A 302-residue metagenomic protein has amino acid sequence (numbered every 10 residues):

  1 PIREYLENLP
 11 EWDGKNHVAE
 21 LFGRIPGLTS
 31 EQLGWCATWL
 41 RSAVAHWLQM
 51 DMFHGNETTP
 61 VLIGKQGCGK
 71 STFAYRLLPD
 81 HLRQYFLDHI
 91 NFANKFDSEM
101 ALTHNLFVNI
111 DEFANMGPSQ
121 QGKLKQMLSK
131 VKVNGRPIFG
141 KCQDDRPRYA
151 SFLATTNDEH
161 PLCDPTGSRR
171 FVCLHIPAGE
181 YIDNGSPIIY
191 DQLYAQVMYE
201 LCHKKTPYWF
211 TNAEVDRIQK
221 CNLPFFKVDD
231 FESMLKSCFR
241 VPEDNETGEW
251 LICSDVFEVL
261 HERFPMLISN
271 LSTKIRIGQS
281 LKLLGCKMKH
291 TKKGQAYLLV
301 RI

Functional and structural regions predicted by a protein language model:
P1-T103: P-loop NTPase catalytic core of nucleic-acid-dependent motor ATPases
D97-T103, P137-T155: AAA+/SF3 P-loop NTPase mechanochemical coupling elements
H104-L106, R148-S151, T166-V172: Short glycine-/polar-rich loops that comprise or flank the Walker A/P-loop and associated switch/sensor motifs
L106-S129, L162-G167: Conserved AAA+/SF3 P-loop NTPase catalytic/coupling segment centered on the Walker-B
Q121-D144: Conserved catalytic/switch belt of AAA+ P-loop NTPases
L162-Y181: A short helix-turn-beta junction within AAA+ P-loop NTPase domains corresponding to the substrate/partner-engaging
I188-N222: Long, low-complexity, charged/polar intrinsically disordered regions in eukaryotic proteins
Y208-I302: DNA transaction DNA-binding modules
